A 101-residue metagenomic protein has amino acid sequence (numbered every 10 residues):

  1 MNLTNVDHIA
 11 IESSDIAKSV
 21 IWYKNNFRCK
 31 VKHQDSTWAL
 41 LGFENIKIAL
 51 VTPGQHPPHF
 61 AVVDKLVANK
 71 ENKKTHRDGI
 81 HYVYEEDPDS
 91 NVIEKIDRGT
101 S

Functional and structural regions predicted by a protein language model:
M1, A10-I48: Core segments of cupin and vicinal oxygen chelate
M1-T4, T100-S101: Short, Lys/Arg-enriched, disordered terminal segments
L3-V6, P57: Hydrophobic residues on conserved beta-strands that form the core of alpha/beta folds
T4, S36, D78-I80: Loop/turn position at the start of each blade in beta-propeller repeats
D7-A10, A61: Residues embedded in well-ordered beta-strands within globular domains across many folds
D15-I16, Q55-S101: Vicinal oxygen chelate
I46-L50, S90-I93: Short, charged/polar, Gly/Pro-enriched secondary-structure boundary elements
